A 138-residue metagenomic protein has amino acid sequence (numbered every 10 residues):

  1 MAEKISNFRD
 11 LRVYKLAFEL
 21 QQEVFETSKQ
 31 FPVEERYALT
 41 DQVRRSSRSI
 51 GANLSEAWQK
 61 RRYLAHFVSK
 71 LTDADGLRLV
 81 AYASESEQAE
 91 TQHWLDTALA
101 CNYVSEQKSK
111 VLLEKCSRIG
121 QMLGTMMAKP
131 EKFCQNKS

Functional and structural regions predicted by a protein language model:
M1-S138: Amphipathic alpha-helical assembly/interaction segments
